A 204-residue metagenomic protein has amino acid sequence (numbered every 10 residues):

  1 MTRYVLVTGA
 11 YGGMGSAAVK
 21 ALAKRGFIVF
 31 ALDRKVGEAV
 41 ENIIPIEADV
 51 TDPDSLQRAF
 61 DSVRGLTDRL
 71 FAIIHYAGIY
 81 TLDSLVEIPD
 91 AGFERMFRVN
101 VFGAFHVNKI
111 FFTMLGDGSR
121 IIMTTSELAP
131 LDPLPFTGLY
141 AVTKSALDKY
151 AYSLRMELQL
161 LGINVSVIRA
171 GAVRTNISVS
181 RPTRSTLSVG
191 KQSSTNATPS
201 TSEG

Functional and structural regions predicted by a protein language model:
Y11: Conserved glycine-rich cofactor-binding loop
R25-A39: Conserved glycine-rich Rossmann-like NAD(P)H-binding loop of the short-chain dehydrogenase/reductase
E41-D54: Rossmann-fold cofactor-recognition segment
Y76-T81: Conserved NAD(P)H cofactor-binding loop of Rossmann-fold oxidoreductase domains
S84-L85, G92-E94: Substrate-binding pocket helix/loop in short-chain dehydrogenase/reductase
I122-A146, Y152, M156-Q159, A172 (+2 more regions): Catalytic loop of short-chain dehydrogenase/reductase
L160-G204: SDR active-site lid
